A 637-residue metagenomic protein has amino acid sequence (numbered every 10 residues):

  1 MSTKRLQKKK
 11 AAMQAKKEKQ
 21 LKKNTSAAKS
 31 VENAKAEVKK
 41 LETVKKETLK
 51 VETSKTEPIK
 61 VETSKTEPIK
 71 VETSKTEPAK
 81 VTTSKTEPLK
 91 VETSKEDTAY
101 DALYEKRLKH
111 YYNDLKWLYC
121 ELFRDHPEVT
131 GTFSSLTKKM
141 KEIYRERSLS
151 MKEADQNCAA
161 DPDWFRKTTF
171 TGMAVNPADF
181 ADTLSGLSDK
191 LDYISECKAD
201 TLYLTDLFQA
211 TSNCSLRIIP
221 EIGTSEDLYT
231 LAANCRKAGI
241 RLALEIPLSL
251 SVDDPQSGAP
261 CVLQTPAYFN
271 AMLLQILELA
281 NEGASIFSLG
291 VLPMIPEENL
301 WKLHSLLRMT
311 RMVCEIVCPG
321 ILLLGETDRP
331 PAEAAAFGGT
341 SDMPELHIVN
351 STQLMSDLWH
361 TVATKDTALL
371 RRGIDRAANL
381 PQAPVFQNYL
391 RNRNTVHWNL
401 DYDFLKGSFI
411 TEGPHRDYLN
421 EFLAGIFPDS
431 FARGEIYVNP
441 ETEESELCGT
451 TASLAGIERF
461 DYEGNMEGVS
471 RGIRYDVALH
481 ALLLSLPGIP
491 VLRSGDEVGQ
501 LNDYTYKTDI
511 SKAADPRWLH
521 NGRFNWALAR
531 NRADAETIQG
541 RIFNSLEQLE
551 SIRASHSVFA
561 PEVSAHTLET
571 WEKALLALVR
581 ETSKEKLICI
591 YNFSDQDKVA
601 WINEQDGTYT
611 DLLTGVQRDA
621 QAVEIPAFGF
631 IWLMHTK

Functional and structural regions predicted by a protein language model:
S2-K23, K29, K39, K90-T608 (+1 more regions): Active-site and adjacent substrate-binding regions of carbohydrate-active enzymes
A11, T25-S26, K46, S54: Intrinsic disorder/low-complexity segments in short proteins, especially the signal peptide and propeptide regions
K35-S94: Long, intrinsically disordered low-complexity tandem-repeat segments
